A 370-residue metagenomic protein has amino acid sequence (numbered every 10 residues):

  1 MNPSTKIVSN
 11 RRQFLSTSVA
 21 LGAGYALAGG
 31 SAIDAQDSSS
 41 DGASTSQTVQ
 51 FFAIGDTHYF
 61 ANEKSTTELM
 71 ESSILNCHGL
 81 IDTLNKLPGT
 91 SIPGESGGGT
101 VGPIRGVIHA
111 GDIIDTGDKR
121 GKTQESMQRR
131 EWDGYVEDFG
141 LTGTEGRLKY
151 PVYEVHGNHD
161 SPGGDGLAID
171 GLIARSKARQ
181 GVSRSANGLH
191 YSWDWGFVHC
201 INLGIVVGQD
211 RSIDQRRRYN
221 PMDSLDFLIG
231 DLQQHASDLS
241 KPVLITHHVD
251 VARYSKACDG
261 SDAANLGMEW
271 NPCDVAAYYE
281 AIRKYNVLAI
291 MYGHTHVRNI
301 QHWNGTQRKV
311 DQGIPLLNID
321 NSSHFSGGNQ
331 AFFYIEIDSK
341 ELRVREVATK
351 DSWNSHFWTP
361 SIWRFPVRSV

Functional and structural regions predicted by a protein language model:
M1-S9: N-terminal secretory signal peptides
N10-L27: N-terminal export leaders
D37-E125: N-terminal active-site segment of His-dependent metallophosphoesterases
F51, Y59-S65, Q209-R211, Y254 (+2 more regions): Short, solvent-exposed loop/turn elements at domain surfaces
A53-G55, V107-G111, Y153-G157, I245-H247 (+3 more regions): Active-site neighborhood of phospho(di)ester-bond hydrolases with catalytic His/Asp-centered motifs
T116-Q233, S237, A277-R283, I300-S322 (+2 more regions): Extended active-site neighborhood of metal-dependent phosphoesterases/phosphodiesterases
H235-S255: Short acidic, glycine-rich surface-loop motifs adjacent to enzyme active sites
V251-L266: Active-site His/acidic residue clusters
